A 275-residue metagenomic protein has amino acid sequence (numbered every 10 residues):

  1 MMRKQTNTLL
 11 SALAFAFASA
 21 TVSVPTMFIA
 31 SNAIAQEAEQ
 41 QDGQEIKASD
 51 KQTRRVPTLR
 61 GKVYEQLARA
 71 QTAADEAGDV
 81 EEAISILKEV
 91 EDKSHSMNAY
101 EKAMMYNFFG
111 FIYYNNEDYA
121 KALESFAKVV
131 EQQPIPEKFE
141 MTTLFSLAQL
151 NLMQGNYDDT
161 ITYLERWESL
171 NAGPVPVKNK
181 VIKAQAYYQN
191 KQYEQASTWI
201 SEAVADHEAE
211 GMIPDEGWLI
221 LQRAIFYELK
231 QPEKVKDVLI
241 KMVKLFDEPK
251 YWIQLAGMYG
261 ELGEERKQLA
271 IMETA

Functional and structural regions predicted by a protein language model:
F15-F17, V22-E124, F139-T142: N-terminal leader/linker segments that initiate helical-solenoid repeat arrays
Q52-T58, E91-N98, V130-E137, E165-G173 (+3 more regions): Solenoid-like repeat scaffolds
L59-A68, N98-Y106, P136-S146, A172-I182 (+3 more regions): Generic helix N-cap/helix-start motif at coil->alpha-helix transitions
A73, Y113, N151, Y187 (+2 more regions): Residue at a conserved register position within TPR or TPR-like alpha-solenoid repeats
A77, N116, Q154, N190 (+2 more regions): Structural motif corresponding to the intra-repeat A-B loop/turn of tetratricopeptide repeats
D79-V80, Y119, Y157, Y193 (+2 more regions): TPR-repeat structural position
W218-A275: Long, internal scaffold/assembly segments composed of regular secondary structure
